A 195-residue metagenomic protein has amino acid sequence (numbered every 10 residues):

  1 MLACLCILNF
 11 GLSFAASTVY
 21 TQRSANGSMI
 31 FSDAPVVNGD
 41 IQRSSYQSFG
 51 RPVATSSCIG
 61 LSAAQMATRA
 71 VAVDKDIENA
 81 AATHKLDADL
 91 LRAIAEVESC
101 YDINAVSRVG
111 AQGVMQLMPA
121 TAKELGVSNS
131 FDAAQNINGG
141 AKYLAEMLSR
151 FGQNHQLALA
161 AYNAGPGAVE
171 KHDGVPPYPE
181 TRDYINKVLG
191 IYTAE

Functional and structural regions predicted by a protein language model:
M1-A72: N-terminal secretory targeting signals
I41, S45-E195: Catalytic glycan-binding domains that act on GlcNAc-containing polysaccharides
